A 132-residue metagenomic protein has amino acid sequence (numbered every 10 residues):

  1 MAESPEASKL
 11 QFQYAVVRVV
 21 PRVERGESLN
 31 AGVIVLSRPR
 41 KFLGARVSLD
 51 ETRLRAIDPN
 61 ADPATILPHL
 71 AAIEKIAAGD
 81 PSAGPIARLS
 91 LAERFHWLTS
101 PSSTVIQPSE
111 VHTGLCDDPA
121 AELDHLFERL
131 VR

Functional and structural regions predicted by a protein language model:
M1-R132: Polybasic/polar functional segments that serve as interface/processing modules
